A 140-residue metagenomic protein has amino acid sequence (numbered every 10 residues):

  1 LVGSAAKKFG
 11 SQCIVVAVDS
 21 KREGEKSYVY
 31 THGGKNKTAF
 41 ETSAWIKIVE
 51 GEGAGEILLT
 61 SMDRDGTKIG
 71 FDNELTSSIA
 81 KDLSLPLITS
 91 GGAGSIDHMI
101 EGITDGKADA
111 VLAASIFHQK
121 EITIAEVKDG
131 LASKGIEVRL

Functional and structural regions predicted by a protein language model:
L1-G3, E74-V111: Catalytic cores of alpha/beta
L1-L59, D63-R64: Conserved anion-binding
V2-K8, E101-L140: C-terminal helical cap(s) of enzyme catalytic domains, especially alpha/beta-barrels
G3, K26-V29, K68-F71, M99-E101 (+1 more regions): Short, well-ordered secondary-structure micro-motifs
V15, D63, D82, A125-E126 (+1 more regions): Catalytic cores and adjacent flexible loops of soluble metabolic enzymes that perform enolate/carbanion chemistry on
V16, I57, I79, G102 (+1 more regions): Conserved, mostly hydrophobic/aromatic
S20, A93, S115-H118: Short, acidic/turn-prone active-site loops that include or flank metal/cofactor- and phosphate-binding residues
T38-S43, I69-S77: Charged helix-capping and loop-helix junction motifs
